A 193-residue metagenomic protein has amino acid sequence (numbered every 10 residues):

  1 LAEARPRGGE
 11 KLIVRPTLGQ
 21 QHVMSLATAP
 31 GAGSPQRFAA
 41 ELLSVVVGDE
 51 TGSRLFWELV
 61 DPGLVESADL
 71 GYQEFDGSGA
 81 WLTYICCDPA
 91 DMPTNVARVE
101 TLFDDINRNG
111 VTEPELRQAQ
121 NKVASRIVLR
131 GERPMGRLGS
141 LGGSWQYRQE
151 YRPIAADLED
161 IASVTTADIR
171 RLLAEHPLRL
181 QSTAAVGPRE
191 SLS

Functional and structural regions predicted by a protein language model:
L1-S34, V45-A97, L158-L180, R189-S193: Non-catalytic beta-strand/loop surface segments
R37: Double-stranded RNA-binding/processing signature
Y72-R130: M16/insulysin-pitrilysin zinc metalloprotease superfamily fold
A119-S193: C-terminal regions of mature proteins
